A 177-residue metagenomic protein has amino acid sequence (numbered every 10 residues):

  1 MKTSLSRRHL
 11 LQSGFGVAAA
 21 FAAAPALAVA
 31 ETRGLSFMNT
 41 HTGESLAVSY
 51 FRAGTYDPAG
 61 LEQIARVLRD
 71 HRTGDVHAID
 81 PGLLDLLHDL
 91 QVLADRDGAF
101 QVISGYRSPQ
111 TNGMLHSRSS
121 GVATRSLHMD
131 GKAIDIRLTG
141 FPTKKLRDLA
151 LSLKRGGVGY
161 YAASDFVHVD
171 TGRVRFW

Functional and structural regions predicted by a protein language model:
M1-F21: N-terminal secretory signal peptides and thylakoid transit peptides that target proteins across membranes
A22-Y50: C-terminal segment of N-terminal export signals and the immediately downstream linker at the start of the mature
A30-M38, R118-W177: Catalytic cores and adjacent binding grooves of peptidoglycan-active enzymes
V48-S49, M114-H116: Short, solvent-exposed loop/turn and secondary-structure capping segments
Y56-Q101: Active-site acidic/histidine clusters and adjacent loop/turn architecture that either coordinate catalytic ions
L84-H88, N112, T143, R147: Extracytoplasmic/secreted envelope proteins and their assembly/folding machinery, especially bacterial periplasmic
L86-Q91, S108-T111, I136: Cysteine-centered nucleophilic/redox motifs
A99-G113: Acidic helix-start/capping segments at beta-turn-to-alpha-helix junctions
